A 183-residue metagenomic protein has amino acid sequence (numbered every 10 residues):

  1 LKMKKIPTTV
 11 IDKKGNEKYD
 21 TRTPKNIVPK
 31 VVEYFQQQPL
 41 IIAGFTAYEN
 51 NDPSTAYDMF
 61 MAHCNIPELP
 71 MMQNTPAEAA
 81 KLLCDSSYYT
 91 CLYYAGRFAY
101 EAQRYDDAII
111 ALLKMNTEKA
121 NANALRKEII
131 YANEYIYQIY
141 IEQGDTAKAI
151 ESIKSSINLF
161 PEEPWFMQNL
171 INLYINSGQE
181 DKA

Functional and structural regions predicted by a protein language model:
L1-M61, E68: Post-signal peptide N-terminal segment of secreted/secretory-pathway proteins
M3, H63, M115, S155-S156 (+1 more regions): Canonical positions in the second alpha-helix
Q36, A43, Y88, A95 (+2 more regions): Structural register within alpha-helical repeat arrays
E68, S86, A120, K127 (+1 more regions): Short coil turns that delineate tetratricopeptide repeat
M72-A80, C91, L125, A132 (+1 more regions): TPR alpha-solenoid repeat register
